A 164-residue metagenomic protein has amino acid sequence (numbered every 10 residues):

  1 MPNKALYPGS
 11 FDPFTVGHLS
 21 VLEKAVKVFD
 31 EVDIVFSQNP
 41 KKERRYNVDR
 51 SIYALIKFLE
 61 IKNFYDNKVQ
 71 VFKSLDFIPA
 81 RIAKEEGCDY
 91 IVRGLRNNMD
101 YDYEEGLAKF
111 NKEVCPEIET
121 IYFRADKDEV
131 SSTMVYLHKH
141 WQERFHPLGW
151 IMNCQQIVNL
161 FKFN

Functional and structural regions predicted by a protein language model:
M1-N164: Nucleotidyltransferase catalytic core that binds NTPs
